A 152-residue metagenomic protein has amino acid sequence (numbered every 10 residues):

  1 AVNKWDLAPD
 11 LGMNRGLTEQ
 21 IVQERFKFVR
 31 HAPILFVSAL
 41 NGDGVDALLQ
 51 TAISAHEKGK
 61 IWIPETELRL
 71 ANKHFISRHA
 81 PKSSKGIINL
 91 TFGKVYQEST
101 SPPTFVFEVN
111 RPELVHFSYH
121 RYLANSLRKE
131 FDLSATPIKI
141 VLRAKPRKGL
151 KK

Functional and structural regions predicted by a protein language model:
A1-K152: C-terminal-of-GTPase-core extension/linker across diverse P-loop GTPases
